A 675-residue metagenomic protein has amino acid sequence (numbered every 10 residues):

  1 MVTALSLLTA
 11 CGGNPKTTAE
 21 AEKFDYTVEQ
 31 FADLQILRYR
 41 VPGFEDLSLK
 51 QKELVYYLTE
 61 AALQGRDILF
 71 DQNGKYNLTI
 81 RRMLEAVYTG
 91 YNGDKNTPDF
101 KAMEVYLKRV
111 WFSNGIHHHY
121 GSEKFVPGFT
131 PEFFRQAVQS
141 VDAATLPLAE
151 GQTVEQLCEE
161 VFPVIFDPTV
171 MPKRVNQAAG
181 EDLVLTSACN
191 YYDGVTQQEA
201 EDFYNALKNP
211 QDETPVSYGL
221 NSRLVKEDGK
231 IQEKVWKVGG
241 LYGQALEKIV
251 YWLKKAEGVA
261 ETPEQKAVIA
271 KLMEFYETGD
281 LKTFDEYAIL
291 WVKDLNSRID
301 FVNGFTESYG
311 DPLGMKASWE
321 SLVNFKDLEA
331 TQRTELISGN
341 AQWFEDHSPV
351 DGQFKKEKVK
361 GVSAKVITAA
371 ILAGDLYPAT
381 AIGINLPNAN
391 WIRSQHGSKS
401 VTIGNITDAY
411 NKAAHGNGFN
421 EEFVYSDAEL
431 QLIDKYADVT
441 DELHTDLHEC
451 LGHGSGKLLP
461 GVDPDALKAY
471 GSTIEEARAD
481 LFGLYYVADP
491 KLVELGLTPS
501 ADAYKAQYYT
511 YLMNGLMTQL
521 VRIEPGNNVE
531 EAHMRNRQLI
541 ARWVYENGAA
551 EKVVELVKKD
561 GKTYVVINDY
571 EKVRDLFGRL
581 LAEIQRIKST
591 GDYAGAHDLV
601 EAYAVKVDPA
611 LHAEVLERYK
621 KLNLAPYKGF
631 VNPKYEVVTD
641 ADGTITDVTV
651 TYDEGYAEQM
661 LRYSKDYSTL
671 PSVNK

Functional and structural regions predicted by a protein language model:
S6-A10: C-terminal motif of bacterial Sec signal peptides marking the signal peptidase cleavage site
A19-M83: N-terminal-proximal low-complexity accessory segments that begin disordered and transition into the first
S48, T262, S472-D489: An active-site-proximal "capping" alpha-helix that borders the catalytic cofactor pocket
V105-L107, W111-V225, G229-Q431, A437: Contiguous, non-catalytic segments that form substrate-binding/exosite surfaces or channel walls
C450-V462, Y486, P490: Catalytic Zn2+-binding segment of zinc metalloproteases
G456-A477: Post-HEXXH active-site segment of zinc metalloproteases
L484-I587: Long, well-structured alpha-helical subdomains associated with metal-dependent extracellular/ecto-lumenal hydrolases
D569-K675: Extended, compositionally biased alpha-helical segments that mediate assembly or anchoring
